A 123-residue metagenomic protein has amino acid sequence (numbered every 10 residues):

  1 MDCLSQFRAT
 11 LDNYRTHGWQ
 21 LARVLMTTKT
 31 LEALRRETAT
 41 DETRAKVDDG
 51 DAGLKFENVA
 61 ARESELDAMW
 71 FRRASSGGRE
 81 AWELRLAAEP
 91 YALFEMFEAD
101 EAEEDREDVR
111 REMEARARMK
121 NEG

Functional and structural regions predicted by a protein language model:
D2-Y14: Phosphate-interacting basic helix/loop segments used at nucleotide- and nucleic-acid interfaces
Q6-A9, T30-A33, D108: Exposed alpha-helical structural elements
T16-G18, D48: A generic structural signal for short, solvent-exposed coil/turn residues that cap or connect secondary-structure
W19-R23: Short, surface-exposed beta-edge/turn micro-motifs
L25-K29: Structural motif
L34-G123: Detector for the mature cores of small, proteolytically processed and post-translationally modified peptide effectors
